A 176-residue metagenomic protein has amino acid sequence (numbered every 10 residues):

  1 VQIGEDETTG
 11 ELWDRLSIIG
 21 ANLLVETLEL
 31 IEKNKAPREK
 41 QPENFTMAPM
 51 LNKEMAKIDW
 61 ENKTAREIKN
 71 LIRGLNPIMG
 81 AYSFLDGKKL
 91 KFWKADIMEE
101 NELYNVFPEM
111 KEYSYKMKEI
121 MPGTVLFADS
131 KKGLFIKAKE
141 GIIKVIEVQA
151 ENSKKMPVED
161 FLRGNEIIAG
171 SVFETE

Functional and structural regions predicted by a protein language model:
V1-Y104: Active-site-proximal loop/hinge segments within enzyme catalytic domains
E61-E176: An anion-binding loop in the catalytic cleft
